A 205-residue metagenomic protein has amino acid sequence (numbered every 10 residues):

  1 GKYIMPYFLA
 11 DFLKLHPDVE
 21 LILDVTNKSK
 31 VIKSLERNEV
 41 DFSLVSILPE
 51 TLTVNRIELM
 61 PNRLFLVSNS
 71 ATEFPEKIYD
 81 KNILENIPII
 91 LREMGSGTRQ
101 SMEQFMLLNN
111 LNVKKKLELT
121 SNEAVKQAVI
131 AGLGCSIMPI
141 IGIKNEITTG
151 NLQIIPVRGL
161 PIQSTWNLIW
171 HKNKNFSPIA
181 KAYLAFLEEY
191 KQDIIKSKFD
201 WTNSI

Functional and structural regions predicted by a protein language model:
G1-L52, L119, I205: Central regulatory/effector-binding core of bacterial HTH transcription factors
Y3-I4, Q153-S197, S204: A late-sequence structural motif
F8-H16, R99-N112: Ligand-binding cleft/hinge of the Venus flytrap
N27-I32, E36-V40, V45-S46, E103-I154: Hydrophobic hinge/microswitch elements
I47-L48, S70, I140-G142, G159 (+1 more regions): Short secondary-structure boundary segments
T51-M94: Flexible hinge/capping segments at coil-to-helix
N55-F65, T149-I162: Short beta-strand->loop
F74-P75, P88-N109, F176-A180, L184-A185 (+1 more regions): Secondary-structure junction motif
